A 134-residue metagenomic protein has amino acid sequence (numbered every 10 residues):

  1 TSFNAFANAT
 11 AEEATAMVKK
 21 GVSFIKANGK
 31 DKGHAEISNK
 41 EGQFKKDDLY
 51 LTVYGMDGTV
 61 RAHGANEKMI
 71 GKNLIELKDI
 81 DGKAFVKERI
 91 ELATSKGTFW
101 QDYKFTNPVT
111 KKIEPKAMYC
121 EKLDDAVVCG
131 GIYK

Functional and structural regions predicted by a protein language model:
T1-K134: N-terminal membrane-sensor/transducer module of prokaryotic signaling receptors
